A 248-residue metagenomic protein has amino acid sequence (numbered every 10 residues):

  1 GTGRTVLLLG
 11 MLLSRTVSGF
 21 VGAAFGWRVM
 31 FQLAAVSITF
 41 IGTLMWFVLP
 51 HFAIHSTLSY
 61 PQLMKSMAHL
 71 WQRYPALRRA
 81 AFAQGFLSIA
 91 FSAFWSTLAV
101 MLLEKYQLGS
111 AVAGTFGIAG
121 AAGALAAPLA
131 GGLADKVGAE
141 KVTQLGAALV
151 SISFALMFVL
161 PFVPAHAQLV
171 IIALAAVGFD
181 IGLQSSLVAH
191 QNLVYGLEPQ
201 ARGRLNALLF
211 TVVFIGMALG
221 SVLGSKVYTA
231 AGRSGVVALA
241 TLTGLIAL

Functional and structural regions predicted by a protein language model:
T2-L49: Helix-loop-helix hairpin linking two adjacent transmembrane segments in secondary transporters
A23-A35, G224-G244: A membrane-interface helix-boundary motif in multi-pass transporters
L49-A81: Juxtamembrane intracellular "pre-TM" segments in multi-pass secondary transporters
R73-A90, V177-G178: Pair of pore-lining "gating" transmembrane helices in MFS-fold secondary transporters
S96-A111: Short amphipathic helix-loop junctions that connect adjacent transmembrane helices in Major Facilitator Superfamily/SLC
A126-A139, Y228: Helix-to-loop junctions at the C-terminal end of transmembrane segments in multipass secondary transporters
K141-A189: C-terminal transmembrane helical hairpin of 12-TM major facilitator-type secondary transporters
G196-A231, A240: A late C-terminal transmembrane helix in Major Facilitator Superfamily
